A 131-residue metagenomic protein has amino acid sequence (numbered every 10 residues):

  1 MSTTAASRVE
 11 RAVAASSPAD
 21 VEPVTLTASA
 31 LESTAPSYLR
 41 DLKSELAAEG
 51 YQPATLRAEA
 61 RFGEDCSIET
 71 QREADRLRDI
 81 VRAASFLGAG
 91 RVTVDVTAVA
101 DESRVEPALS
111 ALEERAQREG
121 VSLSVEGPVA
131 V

Functional and structural regions predicted by a protein language model:
M1-Q71, D75: N-terminal pre-domain/capping segments
D65-V131: Active-site acidic/histidine proton-transfer and metal-coordination neighborhood in alpha/beta enzyme cores
